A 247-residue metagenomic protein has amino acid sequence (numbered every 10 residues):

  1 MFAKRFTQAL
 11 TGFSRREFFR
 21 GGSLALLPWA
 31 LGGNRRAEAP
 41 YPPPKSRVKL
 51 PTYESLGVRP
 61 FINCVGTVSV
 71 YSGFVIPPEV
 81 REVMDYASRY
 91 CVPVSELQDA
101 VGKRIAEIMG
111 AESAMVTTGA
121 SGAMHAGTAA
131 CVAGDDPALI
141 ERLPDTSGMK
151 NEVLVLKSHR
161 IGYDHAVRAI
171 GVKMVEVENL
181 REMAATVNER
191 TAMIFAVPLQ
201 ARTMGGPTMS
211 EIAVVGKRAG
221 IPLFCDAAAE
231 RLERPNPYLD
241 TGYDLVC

Functional and structural regions predicted by a protein language model:
M1-S14: N-terminal secretory signal peptides
F13-L31: N-terminal export leaders
G22, Y41-P42, S46-I62, G66-Y71 (+3 more regions): Conserved PLP-enzyme active-site core in the AAT-like
A30, V92-E96, L139, F195: Residue-level signal for secondary-structure boundary elements
A30-P40: Bacterial Sec-dependent signal peptides at the C-terminal "C-region" and cleavage site
P77-A120, A130-A133: Conserved N-terminal alpha-helix of the aminotransferase class I/II PLP-enzyme fold
